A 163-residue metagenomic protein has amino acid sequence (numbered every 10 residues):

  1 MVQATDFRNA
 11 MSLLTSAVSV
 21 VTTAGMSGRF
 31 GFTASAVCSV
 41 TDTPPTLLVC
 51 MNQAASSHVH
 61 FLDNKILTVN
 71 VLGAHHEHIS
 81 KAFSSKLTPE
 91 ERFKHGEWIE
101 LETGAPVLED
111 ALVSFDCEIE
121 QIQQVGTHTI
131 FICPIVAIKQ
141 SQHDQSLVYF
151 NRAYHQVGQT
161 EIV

Functional and structural regions predicted by a protein language model:
M1-V163: Basic, polyanion-binding surface patches
